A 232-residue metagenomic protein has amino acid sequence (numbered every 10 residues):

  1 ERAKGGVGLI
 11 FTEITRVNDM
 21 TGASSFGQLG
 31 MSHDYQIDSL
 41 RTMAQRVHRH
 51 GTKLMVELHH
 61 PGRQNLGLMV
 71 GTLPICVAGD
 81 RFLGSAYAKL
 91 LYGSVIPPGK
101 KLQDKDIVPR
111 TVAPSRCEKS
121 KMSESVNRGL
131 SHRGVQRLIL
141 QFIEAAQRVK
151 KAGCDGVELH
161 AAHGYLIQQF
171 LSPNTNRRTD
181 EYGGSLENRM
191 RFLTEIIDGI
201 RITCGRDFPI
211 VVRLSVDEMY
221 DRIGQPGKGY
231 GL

Functional and structural regions predicted by a protein language model:
E1-L232: Flavin-dependent oxidoreductase catalytic cores
